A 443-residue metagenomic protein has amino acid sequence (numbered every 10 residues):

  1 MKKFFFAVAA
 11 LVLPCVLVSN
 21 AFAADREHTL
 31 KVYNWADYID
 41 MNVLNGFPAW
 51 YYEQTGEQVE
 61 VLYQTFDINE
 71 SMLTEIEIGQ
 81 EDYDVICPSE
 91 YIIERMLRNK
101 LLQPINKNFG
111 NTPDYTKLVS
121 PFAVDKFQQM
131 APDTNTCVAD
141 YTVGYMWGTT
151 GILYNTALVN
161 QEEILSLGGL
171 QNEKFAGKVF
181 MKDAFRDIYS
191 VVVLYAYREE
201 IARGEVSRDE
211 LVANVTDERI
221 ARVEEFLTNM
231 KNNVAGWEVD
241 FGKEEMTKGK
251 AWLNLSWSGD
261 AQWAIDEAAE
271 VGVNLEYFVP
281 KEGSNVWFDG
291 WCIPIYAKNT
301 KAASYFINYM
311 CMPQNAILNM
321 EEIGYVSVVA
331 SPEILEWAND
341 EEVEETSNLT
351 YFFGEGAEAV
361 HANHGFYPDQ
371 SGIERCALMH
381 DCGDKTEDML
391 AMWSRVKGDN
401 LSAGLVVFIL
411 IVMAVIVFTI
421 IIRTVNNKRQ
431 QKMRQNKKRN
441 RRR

Functional and structural regions predicted by a protein language model:
F4-F22, I416-I421: Sec-dependent N-terminal signal peptides of Gram-positive bacterial secreted proteins and lipoproteins
A23-N99, L401-G404: Early extracytoplasmic/lumenal segment of secretory-pathway proteins
Y33, Y38-M41, L97-K250: Extracytoplasmic ligand-binding site segments that recognize negatively charged/polar headgroups
N45, D67-P104, D114-V138, Q262-A268: Pocket-flanking alpha-helical
F66, P88, M181, W237 (+1 more regions): Short beta-strand and adjacent tight-turn residues that come in two discontinuous sequence segments and form the edges
N232-Y296, W337: Extracytoplasmic/periplasmic substrate-binding proteins
P294-I373, R442: Mature extracytoplasmic/periplasmic domains
V360-R443: Conserved C-terminal helix/tail region of periplasmic/extracytoplasmic solute-binding proteins
